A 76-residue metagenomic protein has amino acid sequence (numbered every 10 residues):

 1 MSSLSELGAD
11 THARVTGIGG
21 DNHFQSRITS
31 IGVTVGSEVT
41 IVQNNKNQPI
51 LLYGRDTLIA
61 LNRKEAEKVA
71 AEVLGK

Functional and structural regions predicted by a protein language model:
L4, I28-G32: Short, surface-exposed secondary-structure edge patches
L7, T40, G75-K76: Extended, low-hydrophobicity, polar/charged segments
G17-D21, R55: A structural micro-motif recognizing beta-strand termini and the immediately following turn/loop segments
H23-R27, S37: Short alpha-helix capping/helix-loop boundary micro-motifs
N44-K76: C-terminal structural segments of small proteins and small subunits
